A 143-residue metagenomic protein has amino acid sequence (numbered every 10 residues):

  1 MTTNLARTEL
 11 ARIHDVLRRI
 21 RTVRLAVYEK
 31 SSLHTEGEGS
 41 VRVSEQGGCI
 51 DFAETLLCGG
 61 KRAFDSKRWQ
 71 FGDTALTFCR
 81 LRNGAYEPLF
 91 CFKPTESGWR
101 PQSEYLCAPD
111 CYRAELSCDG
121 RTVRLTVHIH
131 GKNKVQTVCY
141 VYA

Functional and structural regions predicted by a protein language model:
T2-Y140: Soluble ligand-binding/transfer domains with enclosed cavities or grooves
